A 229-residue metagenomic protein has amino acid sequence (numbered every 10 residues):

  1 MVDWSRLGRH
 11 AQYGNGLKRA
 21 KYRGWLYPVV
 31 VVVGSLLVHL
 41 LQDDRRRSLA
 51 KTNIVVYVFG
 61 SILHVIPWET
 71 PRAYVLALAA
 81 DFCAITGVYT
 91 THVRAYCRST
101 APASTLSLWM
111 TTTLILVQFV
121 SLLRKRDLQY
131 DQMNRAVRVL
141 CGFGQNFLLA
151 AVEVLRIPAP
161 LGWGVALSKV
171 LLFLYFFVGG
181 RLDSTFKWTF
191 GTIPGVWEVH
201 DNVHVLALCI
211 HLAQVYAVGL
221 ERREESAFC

Functional and structural regions predicted by a protein language model:
M1-C229: Multi-pass alpha-helical transmembrane bundles in non-GPCR membrane proteins that perform intramembrane catalysis
